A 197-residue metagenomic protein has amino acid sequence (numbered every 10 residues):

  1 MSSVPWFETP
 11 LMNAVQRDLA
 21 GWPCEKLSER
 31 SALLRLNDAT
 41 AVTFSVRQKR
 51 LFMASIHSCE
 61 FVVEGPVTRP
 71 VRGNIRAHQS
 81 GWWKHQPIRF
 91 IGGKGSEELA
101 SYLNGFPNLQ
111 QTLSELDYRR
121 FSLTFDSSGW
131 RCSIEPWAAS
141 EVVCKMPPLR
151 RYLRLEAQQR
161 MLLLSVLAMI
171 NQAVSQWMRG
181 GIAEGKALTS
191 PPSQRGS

Functional and structural regions predicted by a protein language model:
M1-V4: Hydrophobic, proline/glycine-rich low-complexity stretches
W6-S96: Soluble extramembrane domains of integral membrane proteins
S28-E29, F52-S55, T68-S197: Charged, low-complexity intrinsically disordered regions
